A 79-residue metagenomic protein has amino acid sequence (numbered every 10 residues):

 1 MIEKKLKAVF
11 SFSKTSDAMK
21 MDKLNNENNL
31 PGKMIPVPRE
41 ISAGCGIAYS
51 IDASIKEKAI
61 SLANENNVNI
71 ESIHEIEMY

Functional and structural regions predicted by a protein language model:
K4-S11: Short glycine-/aliphatic-rich beta-strand segments at the starts of folded cytosolic domains
L6, N28-P31, I35, C45 (+1 more regions): A generic, residue-level signal for flexible/boundary positions that often mark functional hotspots
S13-T15, M19-K56: Amphipathic, hydrophobic secondary-structure cores in small proteins
I51-Y79: C-terminal structural segments of small proteins and small subunits
